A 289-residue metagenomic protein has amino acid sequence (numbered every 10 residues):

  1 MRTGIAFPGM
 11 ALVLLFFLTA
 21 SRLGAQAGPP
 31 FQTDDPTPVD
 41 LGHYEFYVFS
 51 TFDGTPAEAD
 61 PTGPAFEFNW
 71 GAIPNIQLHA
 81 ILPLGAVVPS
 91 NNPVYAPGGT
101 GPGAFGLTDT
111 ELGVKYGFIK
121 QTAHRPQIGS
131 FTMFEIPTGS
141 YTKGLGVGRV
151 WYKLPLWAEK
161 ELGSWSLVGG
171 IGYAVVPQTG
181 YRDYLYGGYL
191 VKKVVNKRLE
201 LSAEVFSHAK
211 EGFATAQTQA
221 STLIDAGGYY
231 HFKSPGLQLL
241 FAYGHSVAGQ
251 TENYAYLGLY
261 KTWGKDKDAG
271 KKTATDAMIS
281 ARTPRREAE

Functional and structural regions predicted by a protein language model:
M1-I5: Positively charged n-region of N-terminal signal peptides that target proteins for export
A6-G9, N69: Generic short amphipathic/hydrophobic targeting helices enriched at N-termini, encompassing Sec-type signal peptides
P8-R22: Bacterial N-terminal signal peptides
A25-E289: Transmembrane beta-barrel domains of Gram-negative outer membranes and organellar outer membranes
